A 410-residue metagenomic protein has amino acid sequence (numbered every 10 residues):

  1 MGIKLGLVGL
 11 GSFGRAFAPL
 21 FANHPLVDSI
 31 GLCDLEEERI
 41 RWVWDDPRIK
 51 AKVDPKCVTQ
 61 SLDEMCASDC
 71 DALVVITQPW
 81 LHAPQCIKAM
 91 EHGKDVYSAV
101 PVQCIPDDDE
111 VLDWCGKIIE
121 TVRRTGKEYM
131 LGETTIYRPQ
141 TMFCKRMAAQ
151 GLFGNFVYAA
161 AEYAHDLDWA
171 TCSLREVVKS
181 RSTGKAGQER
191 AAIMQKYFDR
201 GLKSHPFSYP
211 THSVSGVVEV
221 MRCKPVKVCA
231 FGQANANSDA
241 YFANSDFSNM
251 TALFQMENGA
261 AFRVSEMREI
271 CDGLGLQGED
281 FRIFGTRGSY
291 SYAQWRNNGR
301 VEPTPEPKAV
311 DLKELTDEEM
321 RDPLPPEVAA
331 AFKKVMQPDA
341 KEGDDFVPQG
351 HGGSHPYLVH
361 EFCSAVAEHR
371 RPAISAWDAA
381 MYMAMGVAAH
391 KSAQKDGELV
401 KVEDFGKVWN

Functional and structural regions predicted by a protein language model:
M1-K50: N-terminal Rossmann-like dinucleotide-binding module
D28-S29, G132, G343-V347, A365-Y382: Glycine- and charged-residue-rich phosphate/anionic-cofactor binding loop of Rossmann-like
V43-V53, E110, T121: Short, conserved SAM-binding/catalytic segment of Class I S-adenosyl-L-methionine-dependent methyltransferases
K56-S68: Short acidic low-complexity segments
C70-A72, Q78-P79, A83-E133, G151: Beta-strand-loop-alpha-helix segment that lines the small-molecule cofactor/substrate pocket of alpha/beta enzymes
G93, G126, G151, G259 (+2 more regions): Glycine-centered short loops/turns at secondary-structure junctions
R124-E128, T135-N244, D396: Predominantly a Rossmann-like dinucleotide-binding segment in NAD(P)-dependent oxidoreductases
E189-A191, R200-G201, S208-A309, K313-E318 (+4 more regions): Contiguous beta-strand/loop segments that form the cofactor/metal-binding neighborhood of enzyme cores
